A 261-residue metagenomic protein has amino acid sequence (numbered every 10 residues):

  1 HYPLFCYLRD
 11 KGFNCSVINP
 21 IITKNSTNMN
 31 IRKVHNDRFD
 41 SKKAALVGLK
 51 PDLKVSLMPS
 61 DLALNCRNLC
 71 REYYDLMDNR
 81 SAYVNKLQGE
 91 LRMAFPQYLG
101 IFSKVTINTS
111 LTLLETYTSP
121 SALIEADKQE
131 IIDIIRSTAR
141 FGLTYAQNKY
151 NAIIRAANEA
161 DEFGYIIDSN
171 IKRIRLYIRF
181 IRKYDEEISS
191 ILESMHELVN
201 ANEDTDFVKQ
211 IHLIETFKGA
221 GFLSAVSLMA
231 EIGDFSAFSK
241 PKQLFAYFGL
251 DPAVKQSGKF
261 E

Functional and structural regions predicted by a protein language model:
H1-E261: A detector of single, family-specific signature residues that are central to catalytic or substrate-handling motifs
